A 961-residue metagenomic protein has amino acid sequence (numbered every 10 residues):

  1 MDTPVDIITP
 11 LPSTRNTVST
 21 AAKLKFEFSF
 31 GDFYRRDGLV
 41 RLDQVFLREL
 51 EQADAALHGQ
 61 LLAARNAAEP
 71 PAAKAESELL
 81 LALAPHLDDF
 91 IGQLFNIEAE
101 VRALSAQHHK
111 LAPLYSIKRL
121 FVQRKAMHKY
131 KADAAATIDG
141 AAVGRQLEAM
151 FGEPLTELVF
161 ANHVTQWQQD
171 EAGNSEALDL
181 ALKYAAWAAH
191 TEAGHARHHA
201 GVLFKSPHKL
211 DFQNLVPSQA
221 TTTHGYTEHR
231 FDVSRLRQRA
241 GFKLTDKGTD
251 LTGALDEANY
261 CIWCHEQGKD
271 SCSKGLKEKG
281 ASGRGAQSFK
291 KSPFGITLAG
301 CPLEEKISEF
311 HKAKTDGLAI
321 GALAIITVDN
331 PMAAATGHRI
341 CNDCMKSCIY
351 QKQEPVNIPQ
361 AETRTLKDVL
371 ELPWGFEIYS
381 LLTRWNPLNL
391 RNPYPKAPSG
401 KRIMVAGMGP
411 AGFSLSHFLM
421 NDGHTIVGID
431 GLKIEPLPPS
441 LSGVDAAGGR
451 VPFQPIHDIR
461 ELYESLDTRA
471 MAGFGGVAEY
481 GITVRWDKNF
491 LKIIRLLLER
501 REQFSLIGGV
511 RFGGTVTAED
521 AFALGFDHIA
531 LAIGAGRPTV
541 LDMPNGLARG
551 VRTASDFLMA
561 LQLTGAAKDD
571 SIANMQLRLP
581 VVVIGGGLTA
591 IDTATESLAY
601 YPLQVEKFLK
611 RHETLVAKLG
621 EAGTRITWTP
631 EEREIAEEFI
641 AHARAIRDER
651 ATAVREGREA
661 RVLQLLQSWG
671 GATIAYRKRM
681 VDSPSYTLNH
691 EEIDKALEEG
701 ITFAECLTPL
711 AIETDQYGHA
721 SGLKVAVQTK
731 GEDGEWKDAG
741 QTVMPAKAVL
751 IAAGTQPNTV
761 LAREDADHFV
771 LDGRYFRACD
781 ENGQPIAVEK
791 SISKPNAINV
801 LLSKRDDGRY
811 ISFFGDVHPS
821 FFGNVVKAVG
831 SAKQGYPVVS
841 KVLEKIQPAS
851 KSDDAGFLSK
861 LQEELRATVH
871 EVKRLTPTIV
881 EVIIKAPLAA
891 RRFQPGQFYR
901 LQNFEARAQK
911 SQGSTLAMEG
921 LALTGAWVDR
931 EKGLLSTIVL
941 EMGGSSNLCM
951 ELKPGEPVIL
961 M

Functional and structural regions predicted by a protein language model:
D2-P398, A446-R500, L531-G550, S555-L558 (+4 more regions): Ferredoxin-type iron-sulfur electron-transfer modules and their immediate structural context
V369-K396, E502, G514, P538-R661 (+1 more regions): Glycine-rich dinucleotide-binding loop and its adjacent helix/turn
K401-G428, T589-Y600: N-terminal Rossmann-like FAD-binding beta1-loop-alpha1 element of flavoenzymes
L432-I434, K678: Residues in the short beta-alpha loop(s) of Rossmann-like NAD(P)-binding domains
Y463-F474, R485-T517, L524-I533, P602-G773: A Rossmann-like FAD-binding core segment of flavoenzymes
G835, Y899, V958-L960: Generic structural signal for buried aliphatic residues
E864-K953: Ferredoxin-reductase
